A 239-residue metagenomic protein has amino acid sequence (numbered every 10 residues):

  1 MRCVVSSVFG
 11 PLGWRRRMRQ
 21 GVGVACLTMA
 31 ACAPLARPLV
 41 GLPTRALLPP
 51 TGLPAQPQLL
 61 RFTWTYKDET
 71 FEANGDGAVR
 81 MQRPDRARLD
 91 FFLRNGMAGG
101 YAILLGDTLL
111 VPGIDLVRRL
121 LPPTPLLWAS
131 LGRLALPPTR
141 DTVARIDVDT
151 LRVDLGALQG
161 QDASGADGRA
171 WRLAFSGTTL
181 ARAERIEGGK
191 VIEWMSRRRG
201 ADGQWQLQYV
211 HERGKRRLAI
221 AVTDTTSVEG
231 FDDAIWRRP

Functional and structural regions predicted by a protein language model:
M1-C32: Sec-dependent bacterial lipoprotein signal peptides
C32-R86, L116, L121, T139 (+2 more regions): N-terminal leader/targeting segments and the immediate start of mature chains
T63-E69, R94-M97, L109-L116, L158 (+2 more regions): Hydrophobic lipid-interacting interfaces of membrane-associated proteins
W64-Y66, I114, P123, W128 (+4 more regions): Charge-rich amphipathic alpha-helical interaction elements
F71-G75, A98-I103, G189-I192: Amphipathic hydrophobic-ligand
G77-M81, Y101-T108, F175, M195-R199: Extended lipid/amphipathic-ligand handling interfaces
R86-P138: An acidic-aromatic
I146-P239: Gly/Pro-enriched, hydrophobic low-complexity segments that function as extracytoplasmic propeptides/linkers
